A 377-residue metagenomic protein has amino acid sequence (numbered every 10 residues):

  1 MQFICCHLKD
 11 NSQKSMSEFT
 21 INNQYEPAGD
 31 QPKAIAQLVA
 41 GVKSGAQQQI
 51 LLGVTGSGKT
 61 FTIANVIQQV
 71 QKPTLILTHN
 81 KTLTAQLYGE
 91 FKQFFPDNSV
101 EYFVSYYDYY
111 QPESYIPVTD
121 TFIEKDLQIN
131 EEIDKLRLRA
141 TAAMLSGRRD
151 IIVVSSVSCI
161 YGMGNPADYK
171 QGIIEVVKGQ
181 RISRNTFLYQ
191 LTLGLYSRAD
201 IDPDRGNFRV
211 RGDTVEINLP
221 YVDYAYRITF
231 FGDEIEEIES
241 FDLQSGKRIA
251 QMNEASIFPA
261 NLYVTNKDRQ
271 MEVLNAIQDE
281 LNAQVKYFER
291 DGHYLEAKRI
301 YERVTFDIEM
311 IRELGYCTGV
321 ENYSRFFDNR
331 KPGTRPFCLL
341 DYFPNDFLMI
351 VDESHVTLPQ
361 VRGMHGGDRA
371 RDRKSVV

Functional and structural regions predicted by a protein language model:
F3, H7, M16-V377: ASCE RecA-like P-loop NTPase motor cores that couple ATP hydrolysis to mechanical translocation on nucleic acids
